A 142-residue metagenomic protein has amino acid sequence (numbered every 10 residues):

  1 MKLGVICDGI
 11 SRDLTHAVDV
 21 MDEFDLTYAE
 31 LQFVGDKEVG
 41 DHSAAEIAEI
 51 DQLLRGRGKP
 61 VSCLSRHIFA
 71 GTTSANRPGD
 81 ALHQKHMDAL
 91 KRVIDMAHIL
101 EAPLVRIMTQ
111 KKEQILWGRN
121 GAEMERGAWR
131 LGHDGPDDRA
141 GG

Functional and structural regions predicted by a protein language model:
M1-C7, A29-L31, V61-R66, V105-I107: Hydrophobic faces of well-ordered beta-strands that scaffold small-molecule active sites in alpha/beta enzyme cores
M1-G4, S62-N76, K112-L116: N-terminal small/glycine-rich loop or linker at the start of catalytic domains across soluble metabolic enzymes
L3, E23, Y28-A29, L64 (+1 more regions): Acidic/histidine-rich catalytic cores of soluble enzymes
D8-R12, G35: Short beta->alpha connector loops
D13-H16, R55-G56, T73-G142: Active-site acidic/histidine proton-transfer and metal-coordination neighborhood in alpha/beta enzyme cores
V18-D25, D41-S65, R92-E101: Acidic (Asp/Glu)-rich catalytic clusters
E30-R55, T109-L116: Glycine-rich, proline-tolerant flexible connector loops at the mouths of alpha/beta enzymes
